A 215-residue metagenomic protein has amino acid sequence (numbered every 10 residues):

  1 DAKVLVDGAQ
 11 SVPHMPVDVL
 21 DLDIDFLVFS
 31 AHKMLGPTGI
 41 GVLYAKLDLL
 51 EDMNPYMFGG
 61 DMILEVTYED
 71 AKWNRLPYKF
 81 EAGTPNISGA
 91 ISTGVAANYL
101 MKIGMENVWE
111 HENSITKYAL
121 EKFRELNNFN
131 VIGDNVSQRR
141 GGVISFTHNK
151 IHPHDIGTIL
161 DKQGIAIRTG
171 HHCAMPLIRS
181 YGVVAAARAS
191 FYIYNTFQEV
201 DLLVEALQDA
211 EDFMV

Functional and structural regions predicted by a protein language model:
D1-V215: Pyridoxal 5′-phosphate
